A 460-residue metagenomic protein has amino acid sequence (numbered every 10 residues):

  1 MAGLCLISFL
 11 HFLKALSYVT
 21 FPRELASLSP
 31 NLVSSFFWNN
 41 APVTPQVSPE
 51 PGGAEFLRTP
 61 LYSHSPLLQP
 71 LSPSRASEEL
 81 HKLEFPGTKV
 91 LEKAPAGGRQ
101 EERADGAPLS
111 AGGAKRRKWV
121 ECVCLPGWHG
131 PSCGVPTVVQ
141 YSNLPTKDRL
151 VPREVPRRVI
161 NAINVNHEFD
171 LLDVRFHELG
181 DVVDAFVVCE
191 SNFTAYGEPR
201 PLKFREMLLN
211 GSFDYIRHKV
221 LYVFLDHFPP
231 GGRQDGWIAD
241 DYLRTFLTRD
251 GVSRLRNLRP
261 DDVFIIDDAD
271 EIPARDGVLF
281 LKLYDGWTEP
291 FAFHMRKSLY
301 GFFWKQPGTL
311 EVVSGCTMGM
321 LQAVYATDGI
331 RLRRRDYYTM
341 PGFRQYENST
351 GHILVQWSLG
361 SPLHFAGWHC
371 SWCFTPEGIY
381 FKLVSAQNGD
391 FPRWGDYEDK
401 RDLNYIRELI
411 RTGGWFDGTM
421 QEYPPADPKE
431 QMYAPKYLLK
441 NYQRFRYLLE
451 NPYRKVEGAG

Functional and structural regions predicted by a protein language model:
M1-A162, H167, I406-G460: Juxtamembrane luminal stem/stalk of type II transmembrane Golgi/ER carbohydrate-processing enzymes
L109, V151, V155-V159, F193-I266 (+4 more regions): Active-site-proximal specificity loops/subdomain of glycosyltransferases
G134, L171-R175, G197-P201, P273-K282 (+1 more regions): A short acidic (Asp/Glu
E168-D181, A185, A195-M207: Short, well-formed alpha-helical segments that are part of the catalytic scaffolds of diverse glycosyltransferases
F186, V220-F224, P290-A292, P362: Conserved beta-strand scaffold positions in the cores of enzyme catalytic domains, especially in NTP/NDP-utilizing
V187-S191: Short internal beta-strands
E271-K400, I406-R407, R411, W415-F416: Conserved catalytic core of nucleotide-sugar-dependent glycosyltransferases
